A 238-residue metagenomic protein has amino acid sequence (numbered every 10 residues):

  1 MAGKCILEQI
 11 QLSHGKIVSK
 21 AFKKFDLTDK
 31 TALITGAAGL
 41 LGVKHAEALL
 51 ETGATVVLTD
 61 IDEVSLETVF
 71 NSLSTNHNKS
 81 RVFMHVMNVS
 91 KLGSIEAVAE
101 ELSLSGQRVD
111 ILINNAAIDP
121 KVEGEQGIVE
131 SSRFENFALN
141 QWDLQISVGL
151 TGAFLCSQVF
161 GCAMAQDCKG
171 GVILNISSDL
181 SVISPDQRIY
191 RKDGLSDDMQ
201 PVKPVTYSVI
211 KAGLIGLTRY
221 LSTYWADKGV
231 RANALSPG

Functional and structural regions predicted by a protein language model:
D26-V57, L221: Canonical Rossmann dinucleotide-binding motif of NAD(H)/NADP(H)-dependent dehydrogenases/reductases, specifically
T35, V109-Q126, G149, N175-S178 (+1 more regions): Rossmann-fold scaffold of SDR-type NAD(P)-dependent oxidoreductases
T52-T68: Conserved glycine-rich Rossmann-like NAD(P)H-binding loop of the short-chain dehydrogenase/reductase
E63-V64, V86-V98, L139: The beta1-alpha1 cofactor-binding region of Rossmann-like NAD(H)/NADP(H)-dependent oxidoreductases
N78-R81, E101-N114, P120, N136-N140 (+2 more regions): A glycine-rich helix->loop->beta "capping" turn within Rossmann-like NAD(P)(H)-dependent oxidoreductase domains
E100, A117, L139, L144-C168 (+3 more regions): Amphipathic alpha-helical dimer-interface segment in Rossmann-like NAD(P)H-dependent oxidoreductases
I118, E130-L155, L174, Y207-V209 (+1 more regions): Catalytic Tyr-X3-Lys loop
E135-A138, L174-G213, T218-D227: Catalytic loop of short-chain dehydrogenase/reductase
